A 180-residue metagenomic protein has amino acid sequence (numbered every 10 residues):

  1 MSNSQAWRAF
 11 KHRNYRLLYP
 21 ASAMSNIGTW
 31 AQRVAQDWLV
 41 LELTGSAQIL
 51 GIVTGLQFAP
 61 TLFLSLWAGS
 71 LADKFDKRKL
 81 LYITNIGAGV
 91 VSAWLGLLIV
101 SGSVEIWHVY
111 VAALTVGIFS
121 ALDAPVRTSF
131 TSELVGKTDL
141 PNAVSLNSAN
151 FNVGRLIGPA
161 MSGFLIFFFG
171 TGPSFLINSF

Functional and structural regions predicted by a protein language model:
M1-F180: Alpha-helical transmembrane-bundle signature of multi-pass membrane transport and export proteins
